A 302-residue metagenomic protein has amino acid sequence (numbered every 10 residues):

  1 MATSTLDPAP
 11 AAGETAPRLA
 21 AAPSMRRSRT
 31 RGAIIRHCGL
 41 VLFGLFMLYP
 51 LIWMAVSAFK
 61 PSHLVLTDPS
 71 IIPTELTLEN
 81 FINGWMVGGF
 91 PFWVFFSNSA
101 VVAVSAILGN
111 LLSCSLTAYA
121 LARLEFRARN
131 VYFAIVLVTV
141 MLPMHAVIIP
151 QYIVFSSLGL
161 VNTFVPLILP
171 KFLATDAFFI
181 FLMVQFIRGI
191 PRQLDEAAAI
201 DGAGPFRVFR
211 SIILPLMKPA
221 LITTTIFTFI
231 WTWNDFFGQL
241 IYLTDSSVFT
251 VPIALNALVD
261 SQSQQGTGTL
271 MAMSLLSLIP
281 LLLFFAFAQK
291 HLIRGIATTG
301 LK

Functional and structural regions predicted by a protein language model:
A2-R29: Short, Lys/Arg-rich, polar N-terminal cytosolic tail immediately upstream of the first transmembrane signal-anchor
G32-K302: A structural signal for multi-pass alpha-helical bundles of membrane permease subunits that mediate small-molecule
